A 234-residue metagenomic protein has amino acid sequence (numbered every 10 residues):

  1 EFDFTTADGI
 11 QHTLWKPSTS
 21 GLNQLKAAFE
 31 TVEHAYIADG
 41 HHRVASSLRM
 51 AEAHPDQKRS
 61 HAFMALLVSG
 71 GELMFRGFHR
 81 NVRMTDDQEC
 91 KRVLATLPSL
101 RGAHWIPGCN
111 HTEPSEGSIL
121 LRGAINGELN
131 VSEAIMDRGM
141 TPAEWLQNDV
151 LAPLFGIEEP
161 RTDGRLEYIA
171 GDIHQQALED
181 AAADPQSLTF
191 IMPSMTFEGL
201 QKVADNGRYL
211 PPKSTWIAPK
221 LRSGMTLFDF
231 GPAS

Functional and structural regions predicted by a protein language model:
E1-S234: Surface-exposed, charge/polar-rich loops and edge strands
